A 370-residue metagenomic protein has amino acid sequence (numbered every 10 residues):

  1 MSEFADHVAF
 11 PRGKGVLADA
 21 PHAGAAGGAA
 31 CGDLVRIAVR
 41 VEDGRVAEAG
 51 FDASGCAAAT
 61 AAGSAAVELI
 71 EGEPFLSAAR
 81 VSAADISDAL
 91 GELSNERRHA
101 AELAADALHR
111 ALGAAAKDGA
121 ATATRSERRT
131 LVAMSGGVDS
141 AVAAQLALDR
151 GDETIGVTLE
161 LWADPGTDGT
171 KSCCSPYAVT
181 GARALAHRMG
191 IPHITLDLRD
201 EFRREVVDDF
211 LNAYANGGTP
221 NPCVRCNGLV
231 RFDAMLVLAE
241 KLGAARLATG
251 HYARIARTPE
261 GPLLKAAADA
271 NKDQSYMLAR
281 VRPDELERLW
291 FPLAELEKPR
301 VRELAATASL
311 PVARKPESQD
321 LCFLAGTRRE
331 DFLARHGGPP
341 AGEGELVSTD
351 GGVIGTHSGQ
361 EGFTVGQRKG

Functional and structural regions predicted by a protein language model:
M1-L17, G24, E73-S77, V81-R125: C-terminal binding/interaction regions
F4-G50: Structured beta-strand/loop patches that form or line metal/cofactor-binding pockets in enzymes
A30, A57-T60, A66, D85 (+12 more regions): Hydrophobic/basic alpha-helical segments enriched in Actinobacteria
A30, R40-A105: Active-site- and interface-proximal helix/loop "cap" or "latch" segments in soluble metabolic and energy-transducing
D33, A59-T60, S140-A143: Short glycine/serine/threonine-rich phosphate/pyrophosphate-binding segments that cradle anionic phosphate groups
E68, A83-I86, N216, A279-L289: Acidic/polar active-site rim loop that often engages polyanionic ligands
A120-R280, K298-V301, A306: ATP-dependent adenylation/nucleotidyltransferase module used to activate substrates
S135-V138, A248-G370: AMP-forming adenylation/ATP pyrophosphatase catalytic core
